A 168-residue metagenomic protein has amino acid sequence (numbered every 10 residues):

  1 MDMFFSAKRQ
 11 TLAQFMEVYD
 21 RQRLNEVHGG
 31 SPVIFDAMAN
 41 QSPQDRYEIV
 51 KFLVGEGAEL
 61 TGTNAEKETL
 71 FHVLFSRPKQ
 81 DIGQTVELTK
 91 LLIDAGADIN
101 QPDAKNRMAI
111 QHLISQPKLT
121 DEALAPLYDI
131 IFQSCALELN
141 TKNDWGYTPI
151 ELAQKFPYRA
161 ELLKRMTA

Functional and structural regions predicted by a protein language model:
M1-F5, N25-N40, T63-P78, P102-Q116 (+1 more regions): Ankyrin-repeat boundary/"N-cap" motif
A7-F15: Short helix-adjacent coil turns
M16-L24, I49-E59, E87-I99, L127-E138 (+1 more regions): Ankyrin repeat domain, specifically the short helix-to-loop turn at the C-terminus of the second helix of each repeat
V27, L88, Q111, S115 (+4 more regions): A structural signal for the main folded, soluble domain(s) of proteins
P43-E48, D81-L88, T120-L127: Surface-exposed loop/turn motifs in large extracellular/passenger domains
D45-H72: N-terminal leader/targeting helix
E138-A168: Leucine-rich solenoid repeat scaffolds
